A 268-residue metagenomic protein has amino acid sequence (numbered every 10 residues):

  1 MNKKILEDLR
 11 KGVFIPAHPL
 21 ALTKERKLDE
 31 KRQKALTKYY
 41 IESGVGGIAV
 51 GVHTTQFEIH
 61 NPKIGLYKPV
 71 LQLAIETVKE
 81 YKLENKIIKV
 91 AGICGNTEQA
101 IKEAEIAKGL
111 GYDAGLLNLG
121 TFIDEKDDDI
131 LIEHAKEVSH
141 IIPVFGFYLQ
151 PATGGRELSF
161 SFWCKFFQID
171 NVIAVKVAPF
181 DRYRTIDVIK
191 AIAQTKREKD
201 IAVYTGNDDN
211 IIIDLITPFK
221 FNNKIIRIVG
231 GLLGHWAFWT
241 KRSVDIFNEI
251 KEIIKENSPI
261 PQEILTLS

Functional and structural regions predicted by a protein language model:
N2-F160: Active-site beta->alpha loop and helix N-cap motifs at the rims of alpha/beta catalytic domains
H140, Q150-S268: Catalytic alpha/beta core domains of metabolic enzymes, predominantly
